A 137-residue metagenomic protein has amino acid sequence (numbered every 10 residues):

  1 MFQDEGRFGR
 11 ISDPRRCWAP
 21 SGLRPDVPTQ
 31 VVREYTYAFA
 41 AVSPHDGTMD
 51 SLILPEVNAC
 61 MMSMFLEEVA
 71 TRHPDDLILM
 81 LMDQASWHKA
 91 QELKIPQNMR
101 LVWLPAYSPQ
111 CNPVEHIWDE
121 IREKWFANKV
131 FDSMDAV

Functional and structural regions predicted by a protein language model:
M1-V137: Short functional hotspots at interaction and active-site rims
